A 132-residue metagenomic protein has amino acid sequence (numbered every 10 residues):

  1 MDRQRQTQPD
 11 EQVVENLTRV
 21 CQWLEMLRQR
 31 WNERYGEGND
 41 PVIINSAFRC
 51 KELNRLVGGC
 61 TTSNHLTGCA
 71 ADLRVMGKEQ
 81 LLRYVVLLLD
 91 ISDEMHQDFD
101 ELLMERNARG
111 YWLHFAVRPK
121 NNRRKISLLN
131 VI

Functional and structural regions predicted by a protein language model:
M1-N39: Active-site acidic/histidine clusters and adjacent loop/turn architecture that either coordinate catalytic ions
G36, I43-N45, K78: A structural signal for the main folded, soluble domain(s) of proteins
E37-N39, L66-A70: Short connector loops at helix/strand junctions that flank enzyme active sites, especially segments positioning acidic
P41-I43, W112: Structural preference for beta-strand elements that scaffold enzyme active sites
I43-L53: Acidic helix-start/capping segments at beta-turn-to-alpha-helix junctions
E52-L66: Charged, often glycine-rich, active-site loop that binds/positions anionic groups
T62, T67, V75-I132: Catalytic cores and adjacent binding grooves of peptidoglycan-active enzymes
